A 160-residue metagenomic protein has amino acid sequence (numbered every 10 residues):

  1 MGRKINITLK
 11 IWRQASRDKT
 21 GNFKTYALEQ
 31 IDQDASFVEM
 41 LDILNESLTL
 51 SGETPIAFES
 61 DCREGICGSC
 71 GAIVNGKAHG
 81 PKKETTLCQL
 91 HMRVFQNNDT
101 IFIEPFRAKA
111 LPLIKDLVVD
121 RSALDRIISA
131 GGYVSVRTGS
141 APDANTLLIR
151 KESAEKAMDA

Functional and structural regions predicted by a protein language model:
M1-A160: Signature of N-terminal electron-transfer/Fe-S-associated modules in redox systems
